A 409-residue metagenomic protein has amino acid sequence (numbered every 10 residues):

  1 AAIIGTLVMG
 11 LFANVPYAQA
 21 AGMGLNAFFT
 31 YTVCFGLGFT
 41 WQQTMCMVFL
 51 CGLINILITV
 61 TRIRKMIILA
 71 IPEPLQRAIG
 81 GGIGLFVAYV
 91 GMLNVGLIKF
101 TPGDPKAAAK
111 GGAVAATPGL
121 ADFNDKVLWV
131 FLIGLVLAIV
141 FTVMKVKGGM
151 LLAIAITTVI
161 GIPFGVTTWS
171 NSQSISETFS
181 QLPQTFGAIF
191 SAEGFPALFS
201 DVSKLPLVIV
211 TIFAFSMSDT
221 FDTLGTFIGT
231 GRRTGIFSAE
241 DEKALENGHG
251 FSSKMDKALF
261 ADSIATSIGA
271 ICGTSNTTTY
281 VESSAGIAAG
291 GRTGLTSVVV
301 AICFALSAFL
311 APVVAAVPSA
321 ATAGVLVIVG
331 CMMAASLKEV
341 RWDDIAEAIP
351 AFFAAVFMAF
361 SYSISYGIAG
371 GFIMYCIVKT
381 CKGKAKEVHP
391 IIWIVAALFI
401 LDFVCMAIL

Functional and structural regions predicted by a protein language model:
A1-Q19, F35, Q43, G81: N-terminal alpha-helical transmembrane segments of multi-pass membrane transport and channel/translocase proteins
G22-Y31, F35-I83, R232-L337: Helix-loop-helix junctions within the multi-pass membrane cores of secondary transporters/permeases
L25-T32, Q76-Y89, A155-T167, A301-A305 (+3 more regions): Small-residue-rich segments of transmembrane alpha-helices in multi-pass membrane proteins, especially helix faces
Y31-T44, M66-Q76, L85-V140, T167-F199 (+1 more regions): Inter-helical loop and helix-membrane interface segments of multi-pass membrane transporters/permeases
T40, D122, V136-T185, S216-G225 (+3 more regions): Flexible hinge motifs at transmembrane-helix junctions and intramembrane kinks/re-entrant loops in multi-pass membrane
L53-I71, L93-L97, I133-G148, E339 (+2 more regions): Membrane-water interface regions at transmembrane-helix termini and the short interhelical loops of multi-pass membrane
I154-M255, I400-L401: Helix-loop-helix hairpins and the membrane-proximal interhelical loops of multi-pass alpha-helical transport proteins
A335-A396: C-terminal membrane-solvent junction of multi-pass transporters and transport-like membrane proteins
